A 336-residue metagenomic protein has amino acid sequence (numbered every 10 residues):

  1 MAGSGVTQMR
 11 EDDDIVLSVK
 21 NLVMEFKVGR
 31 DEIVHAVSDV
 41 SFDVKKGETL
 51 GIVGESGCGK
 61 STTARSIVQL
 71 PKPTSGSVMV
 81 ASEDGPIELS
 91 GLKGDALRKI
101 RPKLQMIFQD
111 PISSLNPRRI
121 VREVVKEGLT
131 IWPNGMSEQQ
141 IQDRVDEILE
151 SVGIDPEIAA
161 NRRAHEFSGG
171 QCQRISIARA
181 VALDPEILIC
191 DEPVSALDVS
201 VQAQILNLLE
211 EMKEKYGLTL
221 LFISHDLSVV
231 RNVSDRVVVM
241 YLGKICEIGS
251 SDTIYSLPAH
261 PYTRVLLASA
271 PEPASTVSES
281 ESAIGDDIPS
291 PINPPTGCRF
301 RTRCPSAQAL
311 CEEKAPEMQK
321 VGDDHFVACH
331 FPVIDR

Functional and structural regions predicted by a protein language model:
A2-S4, R10-I15, I33, I248-R336: Short catalytic/signature loops enriched in Gly
E55, P193, L197, V201-E279: P-loop NTP-binding/switch modules centered on Walker-like glycine-rich loops
V68: Helix-to-loop junction immediately C-terminal to a conserved catalytic motif
S77-K99, S137: ABC ATPase NBD Q-loop/coupling interface
R163-F167, Q171: Conserved ABC ATPase signature
A182-E186: A short, proline-enriched helix->beta-strand linker immediately N-terminal to the Walker B motif in ABC-type P-loop
